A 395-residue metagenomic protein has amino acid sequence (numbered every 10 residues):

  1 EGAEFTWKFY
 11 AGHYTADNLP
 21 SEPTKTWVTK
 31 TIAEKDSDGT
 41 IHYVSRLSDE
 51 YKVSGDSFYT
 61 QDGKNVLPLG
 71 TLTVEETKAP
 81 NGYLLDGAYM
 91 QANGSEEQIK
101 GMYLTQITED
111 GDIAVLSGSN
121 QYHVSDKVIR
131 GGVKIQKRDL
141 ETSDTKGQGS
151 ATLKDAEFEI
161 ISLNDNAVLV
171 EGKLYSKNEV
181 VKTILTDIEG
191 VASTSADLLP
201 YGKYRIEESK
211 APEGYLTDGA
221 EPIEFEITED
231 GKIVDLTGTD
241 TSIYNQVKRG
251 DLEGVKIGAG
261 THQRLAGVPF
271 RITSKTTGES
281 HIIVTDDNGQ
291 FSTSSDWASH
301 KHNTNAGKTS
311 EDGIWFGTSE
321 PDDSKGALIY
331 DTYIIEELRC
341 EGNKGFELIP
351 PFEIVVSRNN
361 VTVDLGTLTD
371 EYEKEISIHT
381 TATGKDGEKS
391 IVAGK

Functional and structural regions predicted by a protein language model:
E1-K395: Solvent-exposed loop/turn and edge beta-strand elements of beta-rich ligand-binding domains
